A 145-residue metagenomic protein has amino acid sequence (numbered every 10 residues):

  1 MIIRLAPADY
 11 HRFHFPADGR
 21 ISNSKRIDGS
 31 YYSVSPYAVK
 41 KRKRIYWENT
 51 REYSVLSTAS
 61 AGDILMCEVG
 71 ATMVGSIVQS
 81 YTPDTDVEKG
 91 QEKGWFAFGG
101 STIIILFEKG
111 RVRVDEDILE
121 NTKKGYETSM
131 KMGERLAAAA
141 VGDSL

Functional and structural regions predicted by a protein language model:
M1-L145: Contiguous, well-folded functional domains in the mature portion of proteins
